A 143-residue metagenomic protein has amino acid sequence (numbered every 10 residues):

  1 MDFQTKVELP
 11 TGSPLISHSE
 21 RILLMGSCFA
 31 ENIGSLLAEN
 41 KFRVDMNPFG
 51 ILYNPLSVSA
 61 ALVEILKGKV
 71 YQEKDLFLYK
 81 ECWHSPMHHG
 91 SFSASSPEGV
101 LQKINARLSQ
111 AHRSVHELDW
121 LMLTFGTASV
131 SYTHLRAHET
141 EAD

Functional and structural regions predicted by a protein language model:
M1-R136: Extracellular glycan-modifying ectodomains
H134, E141-D143: Single conserved hydrophobic/aromatic residue that forms the stacking wall/gate of nucleotide- or nucleobase-binding
